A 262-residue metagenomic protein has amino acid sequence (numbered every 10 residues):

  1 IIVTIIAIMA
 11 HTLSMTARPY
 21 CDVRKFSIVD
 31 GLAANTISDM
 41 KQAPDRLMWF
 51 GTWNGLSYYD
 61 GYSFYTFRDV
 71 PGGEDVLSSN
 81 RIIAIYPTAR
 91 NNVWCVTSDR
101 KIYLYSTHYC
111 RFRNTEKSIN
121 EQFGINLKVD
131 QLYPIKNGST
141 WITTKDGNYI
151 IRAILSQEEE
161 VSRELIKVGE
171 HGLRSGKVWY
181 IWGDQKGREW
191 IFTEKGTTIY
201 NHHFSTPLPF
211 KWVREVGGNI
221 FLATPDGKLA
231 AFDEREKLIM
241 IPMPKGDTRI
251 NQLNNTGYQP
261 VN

Functional and structural regions predicted by a protein language model:
I1-N262: Carboxylate-rich, polar loop motifs that coordinate divalent cations or form catalytic acidic clusters
